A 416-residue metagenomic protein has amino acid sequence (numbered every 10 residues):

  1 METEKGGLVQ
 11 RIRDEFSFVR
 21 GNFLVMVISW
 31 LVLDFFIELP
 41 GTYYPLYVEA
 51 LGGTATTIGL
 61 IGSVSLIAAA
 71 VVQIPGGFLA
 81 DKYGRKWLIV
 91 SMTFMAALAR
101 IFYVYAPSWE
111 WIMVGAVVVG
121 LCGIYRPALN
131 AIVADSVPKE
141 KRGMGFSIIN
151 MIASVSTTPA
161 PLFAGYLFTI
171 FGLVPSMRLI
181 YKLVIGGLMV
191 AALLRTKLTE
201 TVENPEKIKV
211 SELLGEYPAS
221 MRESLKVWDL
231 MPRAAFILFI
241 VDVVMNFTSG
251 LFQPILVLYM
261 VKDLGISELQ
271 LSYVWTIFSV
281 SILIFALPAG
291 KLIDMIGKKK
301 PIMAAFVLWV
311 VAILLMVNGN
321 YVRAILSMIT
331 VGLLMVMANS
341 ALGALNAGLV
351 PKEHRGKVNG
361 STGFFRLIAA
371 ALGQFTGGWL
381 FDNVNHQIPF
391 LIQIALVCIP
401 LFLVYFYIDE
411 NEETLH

Functional and structural regions predicted by a protein language model:
E2-R20, E200-F239: Juxtamembrane intracellular "pre-TM" segments in multi-pass secondary transporters
L8-A70, A234-W275: Helix-loop boundary and gating motifs at the non-cytosolic
L31, A99, E110-I124, V243 (+1 more regions): Hydrophobic core of transmembrane alpha-helices in multi-pass small-molecule transporters, especially MFS/SLC-type
V71-G84, F168, F285-G297, F381-D382: Helix-to-loop junctions at the C-terminal end of transmembrane segments in multipass secondary transporters
W87-F102, I185, K300-L314, I394: Structural signature of the two symmetry-related core transmembrane helices
V117-A153: Cytoplasmic helix-loop-helix junction between adjacent transmembrane helices in 12-TM secondary transporters
T169-G186, W379-V397: A membrane-interface helix-boundary motif in multi-pass transporters
I185-K207, P400-I408: C-terminal membrane-cytosol helix-exit motif in multi-pass small-molecule transporters
